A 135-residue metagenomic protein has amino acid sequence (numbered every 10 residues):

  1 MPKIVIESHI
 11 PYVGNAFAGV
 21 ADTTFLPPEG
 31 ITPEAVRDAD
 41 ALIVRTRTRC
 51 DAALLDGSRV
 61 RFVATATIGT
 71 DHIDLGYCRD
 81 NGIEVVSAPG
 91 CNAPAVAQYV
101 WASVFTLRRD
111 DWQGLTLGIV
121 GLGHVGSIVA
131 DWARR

Functional and structural regions predicted by a protein language model:
M1-A39: N-terminal glycine-/charge-rich "phosphate-binding" loop or analogous flexible N-terminal tail
S8-I10, P27-G30, R45-R49, I68-T70 (+1 more regions): Short beta->alpha connector loops
P11-V13, T32, H72, P94 (+1 more regions): Flexible, glycine-rich phosphate/dinucleotide-binding loops and adjacent beta-alpha linkers at cofactor/substrate
V13-V20, P33-V36, A53-G57, I73-D80 (+1 more regions): Short loop/helix-cap segments at secondary-structure boundaries that form the rim of catalytic
G14-F17, A35-L42, R59-T67, V125-R135: Phosphate-binding glycine-rich loops and adjacent basic patches that engage nucleotide phosphates, nucleic-acid
A41-D111, L115: Phosphate/diphosphate ligand-binding glycine-rich loop within oxidoreductases
R108-R135: Rossmann-like dinucleotide/phosphate-binding beta-alpha-beta segment
